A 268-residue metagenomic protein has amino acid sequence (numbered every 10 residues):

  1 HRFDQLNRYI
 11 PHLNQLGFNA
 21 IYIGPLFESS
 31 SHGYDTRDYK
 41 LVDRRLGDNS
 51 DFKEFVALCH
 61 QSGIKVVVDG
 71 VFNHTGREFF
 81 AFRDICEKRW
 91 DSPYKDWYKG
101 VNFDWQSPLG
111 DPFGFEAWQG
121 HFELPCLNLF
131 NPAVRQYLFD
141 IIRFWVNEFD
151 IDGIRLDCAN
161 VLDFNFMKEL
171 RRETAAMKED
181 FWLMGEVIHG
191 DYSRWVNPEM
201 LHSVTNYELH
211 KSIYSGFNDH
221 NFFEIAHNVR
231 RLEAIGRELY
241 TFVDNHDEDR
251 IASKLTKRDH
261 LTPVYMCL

Functional and structural regions predicted by a protein language model:
H1-N19, L26-E148, L170-A176, S193-R194: Substrate-binding/active-site clefts of carbohydrate-active enzymes
Q5, G47-D51, L162-F166, K257-L261: Short, glycine/acidic-rich beta->alpha junctions
I21-I23, V66-V68, I154, L183-G185 (+2 more regions): Hydrophobic faces of well-ordered beta-strands that scaffold small-molecule active sites in alpha/beta enzyme cores
F27, D43, F72, N160-L162 (+2 more regions): Short, flexible loop/turn elements at secondary-structure junctions
V56, H60, C86, R143 (+3 more regions): Active-site-proximal helices and loops of the catalytic beta/alpha 8
I151-R155, E248-R250: Glycine- and acidic
R230-L268: Active-site-proximal substrate-binding groove within the catalytic cores of carbohydrate-active enzymes
